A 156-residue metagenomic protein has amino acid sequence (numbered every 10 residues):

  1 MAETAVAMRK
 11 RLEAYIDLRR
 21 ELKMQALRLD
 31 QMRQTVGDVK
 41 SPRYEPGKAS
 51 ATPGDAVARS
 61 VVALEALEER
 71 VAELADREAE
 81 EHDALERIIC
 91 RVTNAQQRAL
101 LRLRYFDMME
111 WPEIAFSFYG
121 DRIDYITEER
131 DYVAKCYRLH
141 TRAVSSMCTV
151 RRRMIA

Functional and structural regions predicted by a protein language model:
M1-V92, Y119-D124, R138-A156: N-terminal interaction/assembly modules
R77, D83, L101-R102, I114: Hydrophobic, well-ordered secondary-structure scaffolds
V92-E110: Short amphipathic alpha helix immediately N-terminal
M108-Y132: Helix-turn-helix DNA-binding module
